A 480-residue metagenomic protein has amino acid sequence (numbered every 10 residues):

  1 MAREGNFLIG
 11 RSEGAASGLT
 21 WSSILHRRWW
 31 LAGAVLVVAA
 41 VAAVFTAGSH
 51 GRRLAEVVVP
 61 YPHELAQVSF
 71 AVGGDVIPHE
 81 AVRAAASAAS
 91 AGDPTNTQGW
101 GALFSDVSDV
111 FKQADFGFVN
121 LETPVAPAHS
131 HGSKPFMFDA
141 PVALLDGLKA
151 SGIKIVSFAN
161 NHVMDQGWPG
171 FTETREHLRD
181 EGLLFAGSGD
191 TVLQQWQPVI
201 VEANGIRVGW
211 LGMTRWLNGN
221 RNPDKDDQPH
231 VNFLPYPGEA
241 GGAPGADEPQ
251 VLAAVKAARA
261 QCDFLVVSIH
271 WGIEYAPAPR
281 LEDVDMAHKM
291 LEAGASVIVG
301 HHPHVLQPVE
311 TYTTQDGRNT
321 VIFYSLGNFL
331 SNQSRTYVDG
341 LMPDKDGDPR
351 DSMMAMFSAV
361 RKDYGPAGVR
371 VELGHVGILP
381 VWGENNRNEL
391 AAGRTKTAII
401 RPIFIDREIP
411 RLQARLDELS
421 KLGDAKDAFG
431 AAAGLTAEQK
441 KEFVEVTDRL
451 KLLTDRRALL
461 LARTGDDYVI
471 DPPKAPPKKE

Functional and structural regions predicted by a protein language model:
A2-E480: Acidic, metal/ion-coordinating pockets
